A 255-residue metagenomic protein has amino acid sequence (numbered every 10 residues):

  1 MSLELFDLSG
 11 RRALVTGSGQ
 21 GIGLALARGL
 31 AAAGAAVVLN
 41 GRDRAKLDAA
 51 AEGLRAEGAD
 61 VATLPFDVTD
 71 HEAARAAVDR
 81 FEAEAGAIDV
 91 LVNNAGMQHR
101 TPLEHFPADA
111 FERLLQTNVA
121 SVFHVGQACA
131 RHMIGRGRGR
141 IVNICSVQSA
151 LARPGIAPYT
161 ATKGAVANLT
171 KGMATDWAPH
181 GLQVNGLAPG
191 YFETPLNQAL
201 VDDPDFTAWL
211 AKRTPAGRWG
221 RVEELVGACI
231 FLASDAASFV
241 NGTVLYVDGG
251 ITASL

Functional and structural regions predicted by a protein language model:
S2-E4, L151, I230, N241-L255: Short C-terminal tail/terminal secondary-structure segment of NAD(P)H-dependent dehydrogenase/reductase domains
R12, G19-G21: Conserved glycine-rich cofactor-binding loop
R44-A45, P65-A77, A108, E223-E224: The beta1-alpha1 cofactor-binding region of Rossmann-like NAD(H)/NADP(H)-dependent oxidoreductases
P102-L103, A110-L115, I141, F206 (+1 more regions): Substrate-binding pocket helix/loop in short-chain dehydrogenase/reductase
G126, T162, T170: Active-site helix of classical SDR
R131, T175-P179, S238: Alpha-helical segment proximal to the catalytic Tyr-Lys
S146: Residue(s) in the substrate-gating loop at a strand-loop-helix junction that position the organic substrate next
